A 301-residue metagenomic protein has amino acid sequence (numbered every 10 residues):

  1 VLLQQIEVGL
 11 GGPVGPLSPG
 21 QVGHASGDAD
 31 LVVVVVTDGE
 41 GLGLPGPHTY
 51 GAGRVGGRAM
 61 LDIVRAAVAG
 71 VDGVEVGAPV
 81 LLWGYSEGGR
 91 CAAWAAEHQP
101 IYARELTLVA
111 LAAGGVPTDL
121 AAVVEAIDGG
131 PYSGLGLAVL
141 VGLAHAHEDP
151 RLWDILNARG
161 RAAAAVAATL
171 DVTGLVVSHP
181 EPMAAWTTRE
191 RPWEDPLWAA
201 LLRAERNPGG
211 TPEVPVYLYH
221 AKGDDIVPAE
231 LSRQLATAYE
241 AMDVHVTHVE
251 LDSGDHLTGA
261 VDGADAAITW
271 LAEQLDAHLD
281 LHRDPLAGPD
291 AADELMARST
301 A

Functional and structural regions predicted by a protein language model:
V1-L31, P45: Short, surface-exposed "cap/lid" segments of acyl-processing enzymes
E7, D38-L42, G254: Short beta-to-alpha linker loops that shape the active-site pocket of alpha/beta-hydrolase fold enzymes
L31-D38: A fold-wide structural signal in alpha/beta-hydrolase
Y50-D72: Alpha/beta-hydrolase active-site loop
R65-L135: Primarily recognizes the serine-hydrolase "nucleophile elbow" in alpha/beta-hydrolase and SGNH/GDSL folds
V116-P208: Accessory cap/linker subdomain of secreted extracellular hydrolases
E190, E194, A199-A200, I226-A229 (+1 more regions): C-terminal catalytic histidine-bearing segment of alpha/beta-hydrolase fold enzymes
P212, Y217-D224: Short beta-strand/loop motif that positions the catalytic acidic residue of the alpha/beta-hydrolase fold
